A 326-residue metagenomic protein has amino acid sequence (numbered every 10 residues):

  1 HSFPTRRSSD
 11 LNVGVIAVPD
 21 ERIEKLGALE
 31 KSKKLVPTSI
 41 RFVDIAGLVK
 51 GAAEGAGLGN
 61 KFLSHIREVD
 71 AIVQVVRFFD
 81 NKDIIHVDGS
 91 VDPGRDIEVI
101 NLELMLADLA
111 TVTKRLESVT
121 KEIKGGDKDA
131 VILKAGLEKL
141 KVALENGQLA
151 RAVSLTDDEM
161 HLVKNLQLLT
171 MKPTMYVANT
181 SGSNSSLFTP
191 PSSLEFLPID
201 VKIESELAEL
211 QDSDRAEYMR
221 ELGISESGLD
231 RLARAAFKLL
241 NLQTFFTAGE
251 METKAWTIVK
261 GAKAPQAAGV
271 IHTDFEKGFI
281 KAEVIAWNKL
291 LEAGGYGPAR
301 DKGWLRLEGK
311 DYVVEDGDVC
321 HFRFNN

Functional and structural regions predicted by a protein language model:
H1-S8: Short, small-residue-biased leader/transition segments that mark boundaries at the very start of proteins
R6, I16-P19, K34-L48, A56 (+1 more regions): ABC ATP-binding cassette signature C-motif
L11, T38, R67-I72, M171-T174 (+1 more regions): Short glycine-/polar-rich loops that comprise or flank the Walker A/P-loop and associated switch/sensor motifs
D20-Q74, F79-E98, T156-L166: Switch II of P-loop NTPase G domains
R22-I23, G47-V49, R77-D83, S90-D92 (+5 more regions): Conserved nucleotide-binding/hydrolysis micro-motifs of P-loop NTPases
L26, V73, V112, N179 (+1 more regions): Residue-level signal for inorganic ion chemistry
V69, I100, M105-D108, V112 (+4 more regions): Amphipathic alpha-helical coiled-coil segments
S118-E315, C320-N326: C-terminal-of-GTPase-core extension/linker across diverse P-loop GTPases
